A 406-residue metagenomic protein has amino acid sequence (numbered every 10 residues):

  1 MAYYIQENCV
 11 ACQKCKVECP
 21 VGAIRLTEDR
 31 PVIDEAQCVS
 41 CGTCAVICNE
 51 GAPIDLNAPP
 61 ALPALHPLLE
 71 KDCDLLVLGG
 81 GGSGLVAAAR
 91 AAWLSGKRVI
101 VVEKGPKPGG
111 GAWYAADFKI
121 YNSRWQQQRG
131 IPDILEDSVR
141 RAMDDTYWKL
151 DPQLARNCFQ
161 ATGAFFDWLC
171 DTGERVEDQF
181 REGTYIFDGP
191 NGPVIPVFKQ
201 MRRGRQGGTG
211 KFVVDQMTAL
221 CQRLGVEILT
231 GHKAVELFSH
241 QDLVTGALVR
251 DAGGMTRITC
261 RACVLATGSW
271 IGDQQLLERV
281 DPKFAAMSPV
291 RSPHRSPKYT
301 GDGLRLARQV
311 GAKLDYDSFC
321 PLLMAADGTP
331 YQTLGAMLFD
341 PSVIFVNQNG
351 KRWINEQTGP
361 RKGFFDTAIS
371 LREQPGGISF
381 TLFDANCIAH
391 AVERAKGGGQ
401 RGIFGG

Functional and structural regions predicted by a protein language model:
K14-V32, T43-A58: Iron-sulfur cluster-binding cysteine motifs and their immediate structural context in ferredoxin-like electron-transfer
A58-D72, G350: A short, basic/flexible loop-to-alpha-helix module at the beginning of a structural domain
L75-V101: N-terminal Rossmann-like FAD-binding beta1-loop-alpha1 element of flavoenzymes
W93-A115: Glycine-rich FAD pyrophosphate-binding loop
K119-C158: Glycine-rich active-site loop/strand segments that organize a redox cofactor
C158-G254, C260, D273-L276: Conserved redox-cofactor binding core of oxidoreductases
G254, I258-D327: Glycine-rich loop(s) and the adjacent beta-strand/alpha-helix scaffold that form part
L304-L306, V310-G406: An anion/pyrophosphate-binding glycine-rich loop and adjacent beta-alpha core in soluble alpha-beta enzymes
